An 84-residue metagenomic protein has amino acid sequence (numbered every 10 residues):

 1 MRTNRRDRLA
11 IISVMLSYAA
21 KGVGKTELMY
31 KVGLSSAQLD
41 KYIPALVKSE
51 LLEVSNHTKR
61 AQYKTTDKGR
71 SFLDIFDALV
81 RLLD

Functional and structural regions predicted by a protein language model:
M1-S13: Short alpha-helical segments that sit at the start of domains
M15-A19: Short helix-to-turn junction characteristic of helix-turn-helix DNA-binding domains, especially the helix
G22-K31: Short acidic, hydrophobic short linear motifs in intrinsically disordered regions
G24, K68, A78: Residue-level recognition of oxygen-bearing side chains
L34-K48: Short amphipathic alpha-helical interaction segments
V47-H57: A short, conserved structural fragment
T58-I75: Basic, amphipathic "hinge/linker" alpha-helix immediately C-terminal to the N-terminal HTH DNA-binding motif
D77-D84: Amphipathic alpha-helical dimerization/coiled-coil segments that flank or bridge DNA-binding/regulatory modules
